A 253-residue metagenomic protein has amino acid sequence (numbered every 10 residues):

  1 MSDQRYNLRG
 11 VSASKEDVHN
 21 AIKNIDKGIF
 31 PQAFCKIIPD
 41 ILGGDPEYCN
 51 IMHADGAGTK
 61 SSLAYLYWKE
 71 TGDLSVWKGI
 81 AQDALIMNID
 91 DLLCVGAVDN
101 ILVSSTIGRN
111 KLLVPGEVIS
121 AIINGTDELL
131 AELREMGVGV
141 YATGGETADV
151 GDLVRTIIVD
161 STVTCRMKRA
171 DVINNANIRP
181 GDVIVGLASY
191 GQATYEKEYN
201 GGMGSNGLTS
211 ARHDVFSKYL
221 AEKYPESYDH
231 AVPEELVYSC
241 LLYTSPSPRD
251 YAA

Functional and structural regions predicted by a protein language model:
M1-S245, R249, A253: Helix-biased detector of long, well-ordered alpha-helical tracts
